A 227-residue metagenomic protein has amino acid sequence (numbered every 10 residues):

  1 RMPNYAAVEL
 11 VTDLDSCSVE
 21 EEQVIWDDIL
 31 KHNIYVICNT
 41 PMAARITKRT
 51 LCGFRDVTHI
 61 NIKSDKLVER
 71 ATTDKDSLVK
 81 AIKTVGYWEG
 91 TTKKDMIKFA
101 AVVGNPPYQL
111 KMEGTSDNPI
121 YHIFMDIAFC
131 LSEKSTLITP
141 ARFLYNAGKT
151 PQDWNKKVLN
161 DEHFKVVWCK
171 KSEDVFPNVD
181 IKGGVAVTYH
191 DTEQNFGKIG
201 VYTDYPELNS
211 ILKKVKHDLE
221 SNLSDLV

Functional and structural regions predicted by a protein language model:
R1-V166, S172, G184, D191-I199: SAM-dependent methyltransferase catalytic region
I97, E173-V227: C-terminal substrate-recognition regions of SAM-dependent nucleic acid methyltransferases
